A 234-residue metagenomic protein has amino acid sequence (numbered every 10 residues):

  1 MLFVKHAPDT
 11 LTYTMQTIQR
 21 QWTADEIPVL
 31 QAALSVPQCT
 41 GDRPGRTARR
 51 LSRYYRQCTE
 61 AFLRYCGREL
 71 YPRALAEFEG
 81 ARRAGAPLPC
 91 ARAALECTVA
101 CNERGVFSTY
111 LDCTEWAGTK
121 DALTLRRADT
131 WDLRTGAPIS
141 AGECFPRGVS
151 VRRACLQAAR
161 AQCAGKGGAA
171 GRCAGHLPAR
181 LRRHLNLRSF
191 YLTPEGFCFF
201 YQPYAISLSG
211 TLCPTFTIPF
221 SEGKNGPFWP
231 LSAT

Functional and structural regions predicted by a protein language model:
M1-T234: Compositionally biased intrinsically disordered regions enriched in Thr/Gly
